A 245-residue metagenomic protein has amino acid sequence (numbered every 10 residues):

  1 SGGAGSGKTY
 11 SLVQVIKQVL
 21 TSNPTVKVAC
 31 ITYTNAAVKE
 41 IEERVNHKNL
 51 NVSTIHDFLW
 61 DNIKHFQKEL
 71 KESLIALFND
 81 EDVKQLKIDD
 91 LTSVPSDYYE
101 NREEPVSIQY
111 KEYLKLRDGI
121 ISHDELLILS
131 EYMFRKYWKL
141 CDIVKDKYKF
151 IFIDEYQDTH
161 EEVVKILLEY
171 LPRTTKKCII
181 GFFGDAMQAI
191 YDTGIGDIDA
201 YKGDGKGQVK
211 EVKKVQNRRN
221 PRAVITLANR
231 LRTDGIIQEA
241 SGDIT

Functional and structural regions predicted by a protein language model:
S1, S11, K27, K71-E155 (+3 more regions): Accessory N-terminal region flanking or inserted into the helicase ATPase core in nucleic-acid motor proteins
S1-E69: P-loop NTPase Walker
V15, E40-R44, T54-N62, K147 (+3 more regions): Alpha-helical scaffold elements adjacent to nucleotide-binding pockets in ATP/GTP-utilizing enzyme cores
Q18-S22, R44, H65, M133 (+2 more regions): Active-site catalytic microenvironments for nucleophilic, acid-base chemistry
N35, H56-D57, W138, R218 (+1 more regions): Alpha-helix N-cap/helix-start capping motif
L50, F150-I151, I180-G181: Hydrophobic "anchor" residues on beta-strands that sit immediately upstream of conserved functional sites
L168-I244: Conserved RecA-like helicase ATPase core segment that couples NTP binding/hydrolysis to strand translocation
